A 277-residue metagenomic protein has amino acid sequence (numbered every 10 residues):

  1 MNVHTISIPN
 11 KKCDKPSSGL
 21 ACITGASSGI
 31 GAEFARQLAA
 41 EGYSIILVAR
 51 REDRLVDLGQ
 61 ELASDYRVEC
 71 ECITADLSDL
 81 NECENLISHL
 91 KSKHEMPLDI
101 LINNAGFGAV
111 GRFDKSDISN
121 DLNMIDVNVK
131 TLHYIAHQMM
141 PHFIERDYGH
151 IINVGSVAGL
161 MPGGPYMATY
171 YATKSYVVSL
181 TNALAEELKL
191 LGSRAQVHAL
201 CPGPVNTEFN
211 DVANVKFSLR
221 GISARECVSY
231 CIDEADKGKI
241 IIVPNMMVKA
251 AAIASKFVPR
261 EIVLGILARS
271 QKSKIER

Functional and structural regions predicted by a protein language model:
S27-S28: Conserved glycine-rich cofactor-binding loop
E41-L58: Conserved glycine-rich Rossmann-like NAD(P)H-binding loop of the short-chain dehydrogenase/reductase
E52-D53, T74-N85, I118: The beta1-alpha1 cofactor-binding region of Rossmann-like NAD(H)/NADP(H)-dependent oxidoreductases
N104-A109: Conserved NAD(P)H cofactor-binding loop of Rossmann-fold oxidoreductase domains
R112-D114, N120-I125: Substrate-binding pocket helix/loop in short-chain dehydrogenase/reductase
S156: Residue(s) in the substrate-gating loop at a strand-loop-helix junction that position the organic substrate next
A199, K216-A252: C-terminal helical subdomain
